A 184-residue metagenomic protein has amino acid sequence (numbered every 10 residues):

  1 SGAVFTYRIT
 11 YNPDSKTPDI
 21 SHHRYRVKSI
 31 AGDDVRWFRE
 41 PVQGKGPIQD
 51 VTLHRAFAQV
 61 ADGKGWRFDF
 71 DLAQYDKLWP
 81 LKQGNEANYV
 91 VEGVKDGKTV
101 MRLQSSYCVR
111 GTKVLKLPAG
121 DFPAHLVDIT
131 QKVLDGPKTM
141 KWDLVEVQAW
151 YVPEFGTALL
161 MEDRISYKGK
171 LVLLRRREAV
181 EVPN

Functional and structural regions predicted by a protein language model:
S1-L53, F57, V91-N184: Acidic, serine/threonine-rich low-complexity disordered tracts
F57, A61-Q104: Extracellular-facing segments of soluble proteins and assemblies that are Gly/Ser/Thr-biased and enriched in aromatics
